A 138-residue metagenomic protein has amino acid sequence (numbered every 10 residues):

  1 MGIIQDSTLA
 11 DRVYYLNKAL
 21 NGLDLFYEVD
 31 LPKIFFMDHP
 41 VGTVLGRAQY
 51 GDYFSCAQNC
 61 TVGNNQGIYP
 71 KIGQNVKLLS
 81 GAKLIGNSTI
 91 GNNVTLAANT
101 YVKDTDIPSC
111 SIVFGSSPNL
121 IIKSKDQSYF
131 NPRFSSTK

Functional and structural regions predicted by a protein language model:
M1-G2, A10, N17, N21-L23 (+6 more regions): Small-side-chain structural scaffolding
M1-N21, D126-K138: Terminal amphipathic alpha-helical/low-complexity segments used for targeting or macromolecular assembly
N21-G86: Conserved binding-pocket/active-site segment within a compact domain
N65, I72-K138: Glycine-rich hexapeptide-repeat left-handed beta-helix
